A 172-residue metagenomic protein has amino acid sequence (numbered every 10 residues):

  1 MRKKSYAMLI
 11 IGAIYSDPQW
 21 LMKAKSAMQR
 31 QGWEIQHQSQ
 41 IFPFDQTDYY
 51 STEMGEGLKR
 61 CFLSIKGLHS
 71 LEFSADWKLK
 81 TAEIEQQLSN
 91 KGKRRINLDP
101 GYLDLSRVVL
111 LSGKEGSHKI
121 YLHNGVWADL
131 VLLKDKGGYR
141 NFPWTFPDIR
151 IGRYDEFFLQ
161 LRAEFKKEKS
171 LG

Functional and structural regions predicted by a protein language model:
M1-G12, W20-A27, Q31-Y49, E56-F62 (+2 more regions): Long, contiguous binding/interaction regions
